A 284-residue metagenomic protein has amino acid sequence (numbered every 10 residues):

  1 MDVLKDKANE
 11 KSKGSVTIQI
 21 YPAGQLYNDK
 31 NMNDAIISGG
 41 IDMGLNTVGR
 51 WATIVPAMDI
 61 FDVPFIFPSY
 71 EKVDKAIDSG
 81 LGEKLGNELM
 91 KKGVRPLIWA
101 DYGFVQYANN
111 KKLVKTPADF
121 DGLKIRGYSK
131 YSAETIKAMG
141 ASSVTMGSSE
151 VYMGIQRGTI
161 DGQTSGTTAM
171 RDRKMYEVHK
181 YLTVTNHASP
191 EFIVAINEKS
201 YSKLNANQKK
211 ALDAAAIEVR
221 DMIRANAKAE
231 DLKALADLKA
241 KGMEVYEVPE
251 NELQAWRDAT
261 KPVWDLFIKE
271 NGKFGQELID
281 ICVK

Functional and structural regions predicted by a protein language model:
M1-K72, L81, L89-K284: N-terminal secretory/targeting leader peptides
